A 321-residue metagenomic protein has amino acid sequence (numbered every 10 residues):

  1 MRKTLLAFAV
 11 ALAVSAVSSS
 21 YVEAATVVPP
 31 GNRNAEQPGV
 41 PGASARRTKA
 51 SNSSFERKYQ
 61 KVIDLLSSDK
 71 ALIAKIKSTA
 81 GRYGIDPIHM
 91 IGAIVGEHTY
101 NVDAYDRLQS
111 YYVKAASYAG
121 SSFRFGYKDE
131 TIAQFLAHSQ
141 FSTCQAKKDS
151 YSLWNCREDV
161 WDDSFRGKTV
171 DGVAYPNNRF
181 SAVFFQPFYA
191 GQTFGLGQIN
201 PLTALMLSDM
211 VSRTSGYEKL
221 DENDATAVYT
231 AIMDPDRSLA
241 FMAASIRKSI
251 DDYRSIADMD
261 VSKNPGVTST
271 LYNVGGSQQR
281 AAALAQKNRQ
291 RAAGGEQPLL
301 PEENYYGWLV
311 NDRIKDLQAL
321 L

Functional and structural regions predicted by a protein language model:
M1-T4: Positively charged n-region of N-terminal signal peptides that target proteins for export
L6-V14, S18: Hydrophobic helical h-region of N-terminal Sec-dependent signal peptides in bacterial secretory/periplasmic proteins
A16-T26: Bacterial Sec-dependent signal peptides at the C-terminal "C-region" and cleavage site
A24-K77, V102-T131, A227-D234: N-terminal export signals and maturation junctions of secreted/periplasmic proteins
V62-I73, R82-P87, Y105, F125 (+6 more regions): Solvent-exposed, acidic/flexible segments
G84, I88-Y100: Active-site-adjacent structural elements in enzyme catalytic domains
D106-R107, Y112-A133, K263, V267-L321: Catalytic and substrate-binding regions of cell-wall glycan-acting enzymes that process beta-1,4-linked
A137, K147-D163, A174-R179, Q186-K263 (+1 more regions): Alpha-helical segment that forms one wall of the substrate-binding/catalytic cleft in peptidoglycan-active domains
